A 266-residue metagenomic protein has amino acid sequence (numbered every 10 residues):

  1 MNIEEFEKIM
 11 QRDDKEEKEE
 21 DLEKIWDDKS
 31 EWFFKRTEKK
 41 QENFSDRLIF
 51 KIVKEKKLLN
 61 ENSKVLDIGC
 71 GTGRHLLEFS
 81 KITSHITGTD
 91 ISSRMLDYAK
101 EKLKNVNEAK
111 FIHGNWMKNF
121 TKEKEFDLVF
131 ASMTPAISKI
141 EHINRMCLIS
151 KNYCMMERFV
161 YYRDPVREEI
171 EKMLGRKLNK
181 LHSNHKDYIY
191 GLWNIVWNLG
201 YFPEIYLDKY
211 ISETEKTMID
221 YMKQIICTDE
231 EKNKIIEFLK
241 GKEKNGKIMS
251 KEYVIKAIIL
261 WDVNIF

Functional and structural regions predicted by a protein language model:
M1-L59: Conserved class I S-adenosyl-L-methionine
L66, T72-K118: Class I SAM-dependent methyltransferase SAM/SAH-binding core
T121-L128: A short acidic, Gly/Pro-enriched loop at the edge of an enzyme's catalytic core that lines a small-molecule cofactor
A131-M133, E157: Residues lining the SAM
A136-I149: A short, conserved alpha-helix within the catalytic core of class I
M155-K177: Conserved class I S-adenosyl-L-methionine
N184-G200, E204-Y206: Short alpha-helix
E204-F266: Conserved Class I S-adenosyl-L-methionine
